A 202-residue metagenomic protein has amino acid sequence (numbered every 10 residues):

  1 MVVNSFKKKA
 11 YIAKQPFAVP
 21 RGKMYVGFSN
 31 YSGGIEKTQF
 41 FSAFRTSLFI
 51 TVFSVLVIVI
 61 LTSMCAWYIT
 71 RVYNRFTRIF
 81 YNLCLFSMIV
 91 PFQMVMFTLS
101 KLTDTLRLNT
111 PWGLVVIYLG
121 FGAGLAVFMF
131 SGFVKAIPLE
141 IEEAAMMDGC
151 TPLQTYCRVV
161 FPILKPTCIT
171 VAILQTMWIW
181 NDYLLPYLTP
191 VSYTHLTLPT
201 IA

Functional and structural regions predicted by a protein language model:
M1-L196, A202: A structural signal for multi-pass alpha-helical bundles of membrane permease subunits that mediate small-molecule
